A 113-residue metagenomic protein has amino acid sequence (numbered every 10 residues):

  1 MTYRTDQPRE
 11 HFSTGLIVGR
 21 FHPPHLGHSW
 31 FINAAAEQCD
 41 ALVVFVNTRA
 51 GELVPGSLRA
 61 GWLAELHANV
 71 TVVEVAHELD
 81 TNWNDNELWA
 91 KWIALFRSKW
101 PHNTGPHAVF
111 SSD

Functional and structural regions predicted by a protein language model:
M1-D113: Nucleotidyltransferase catalytic core that binds NTPs
